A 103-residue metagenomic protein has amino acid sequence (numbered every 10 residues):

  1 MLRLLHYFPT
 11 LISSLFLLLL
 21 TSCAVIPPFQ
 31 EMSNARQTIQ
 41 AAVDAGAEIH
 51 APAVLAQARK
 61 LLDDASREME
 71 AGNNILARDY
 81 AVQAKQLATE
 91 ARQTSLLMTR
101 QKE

Functional and structural regions predicted by a protein language model:
M1-I12: Bacterial N-terminal signal peptides that target proteins for export
S13-L17: Hydrophobic helical h-region of N-terminal Sec-dependent signal peptides in bacterial secretory/periplasmic proteins
L19-S22: C-terminal motif of bacterial Sec signal peptides marking the signal peptidase cleavage site
A24-L62, K102-E103: Amphipathic, heptad-repeat alpha-helical segments
V43-G46, S66-E70, R92, T99: A structural signal for long alpha-helical coiled-coils and helix-turn connectors that form the cytosolic signaling
E48-A51, A77, S95-R100: Surface-exposed patches in mature extracellular/periplasmic domains of secreted proteins
K85-K102: Short, charge-rich amphipathic alpha-helical segments embedded in non-transmembrane helical bundles/solenoids
